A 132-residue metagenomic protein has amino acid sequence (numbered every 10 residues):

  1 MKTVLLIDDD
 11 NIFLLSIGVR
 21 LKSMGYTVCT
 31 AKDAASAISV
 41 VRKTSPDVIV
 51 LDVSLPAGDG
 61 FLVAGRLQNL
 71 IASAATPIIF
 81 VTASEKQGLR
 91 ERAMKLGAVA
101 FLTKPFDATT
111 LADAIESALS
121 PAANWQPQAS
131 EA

Functional and structural regions predicted by a protein language model:
L14, P56, K86, P105: The feature encodes the CheY-like receiver
L15-S23: Charged docking surfaces used in two-component/phosphorelay signaling
G25-K32, V40: Short hydrophobic/Thr-rich beta-strand motif most characteristic of the beta2 strand and flanking loop of CheY-like
T30, L55-G58, K95: Residue-level signal for the "D+5" position in two-component response regulator receiver
D33-S36, D59-L62: Acidic catalytic/metal-coordinating carboxylates
D52, T82: Active-site residues of response regulator receiver
L62, E85-L102, D113: Alpha4 helix (beta4-alpha4-beta5 surface) of REC/receiver domains from two-component response regulators
F106-E116: C-terminal output helix
